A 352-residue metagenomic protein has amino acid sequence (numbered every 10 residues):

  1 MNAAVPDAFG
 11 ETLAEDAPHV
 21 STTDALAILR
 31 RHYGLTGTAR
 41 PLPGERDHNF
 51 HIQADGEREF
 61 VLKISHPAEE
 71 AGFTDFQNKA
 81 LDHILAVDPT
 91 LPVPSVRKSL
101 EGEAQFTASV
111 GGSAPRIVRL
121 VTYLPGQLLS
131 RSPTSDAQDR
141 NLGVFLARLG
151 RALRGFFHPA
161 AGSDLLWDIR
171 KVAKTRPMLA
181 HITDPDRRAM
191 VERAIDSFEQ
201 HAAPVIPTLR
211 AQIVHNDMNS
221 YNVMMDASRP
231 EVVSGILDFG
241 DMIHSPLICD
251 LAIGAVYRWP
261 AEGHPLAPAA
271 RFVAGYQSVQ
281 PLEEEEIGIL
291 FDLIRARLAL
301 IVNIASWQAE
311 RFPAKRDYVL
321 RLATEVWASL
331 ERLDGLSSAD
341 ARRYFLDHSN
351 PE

Functional and structural regions predicted by a protein language model:
M1-L35: Juxta-kinase regulatory segment immediately upstream of eukaryotic protein kinase catalytic domains
A8-G10, H181, I301-E352: ATP/Mg2+ or Mg2+-diphosphate-binding catalytic cores that bind nucleotide phosphates or diphosphates via glycine-rich
V20-L29, G155-H158, A173-N216, D226-S228 (+1 more regions): An alpha-helical support segment within catalytic cores of ATP-dependent transferases
E45-G56, V61-L62, V96, E199-C249 (+1 more regions): Active-site acidic catalytic loop and adjacent metal/ATP-binding pocket of ATP-dependent phosphoryl transfer enzymes
I64-P115, R131-S132, D136-R140: A conserved alpha-helical element in kinase catalytic cores
L100-E103, R131-A189, L209-A211, L320: A cross-family kinase active-site recognition segment
G102, A114, V118-S132, V172-I182 (+1 more regions): A glycine-centered beta->alpha junction motif in the catalytic cores of kinase/phosphotransferase enzymes
I248-P281, R295-P313: Active-site activation/catalytic loop segments of kinase-like enzymes and analogous catalytic loops in related
